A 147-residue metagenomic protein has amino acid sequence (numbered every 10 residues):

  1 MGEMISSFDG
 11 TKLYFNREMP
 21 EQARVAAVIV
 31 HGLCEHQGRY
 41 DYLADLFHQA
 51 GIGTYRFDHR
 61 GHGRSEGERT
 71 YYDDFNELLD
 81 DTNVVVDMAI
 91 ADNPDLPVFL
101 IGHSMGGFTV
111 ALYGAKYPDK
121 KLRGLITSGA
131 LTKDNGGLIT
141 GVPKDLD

Functional and structural regions predicted by a protein language model:
M1-P20: N-terminal cap/lid segment of alpha/beta-hydrolase-fold proteins
R24-G32: Short beta-strand element of the alpha/beta-hydrolase
G32-Y42, T54: Serine-hydrolase catalytic-loop signature spanning alpha/beta hydrolases and amidase-signature enzymes
L33-Q37, G63-N93: Catalytic nucleophile-loop/oxyanion-hole region of alpha/beta-hydrolase and closely related hydrolase-like folds
A44-G67: Conserved alpha/beta-hydrolase
P97-V98, S104-G124, K133: Conserved hydrolase catalytic core segment
K121-D147: Flexible "cap/lid" loop of the alpha/beta hydrolase fold
